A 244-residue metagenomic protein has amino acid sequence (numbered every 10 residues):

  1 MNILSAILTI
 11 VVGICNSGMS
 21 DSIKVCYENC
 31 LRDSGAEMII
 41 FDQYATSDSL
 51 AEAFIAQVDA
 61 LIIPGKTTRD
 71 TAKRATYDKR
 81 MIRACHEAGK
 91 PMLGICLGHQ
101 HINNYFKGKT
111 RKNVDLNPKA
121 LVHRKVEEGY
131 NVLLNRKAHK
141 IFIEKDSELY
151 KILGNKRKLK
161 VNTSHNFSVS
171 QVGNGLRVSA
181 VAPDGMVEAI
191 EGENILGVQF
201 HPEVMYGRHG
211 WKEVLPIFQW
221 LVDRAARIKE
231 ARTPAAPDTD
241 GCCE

Functional and structural regions predicted by a protein language model:
M1-L97, N103-R111, L116-N155, S170-G175 (+2 more regions): N-terminal beta1-alpha1 cap of cysteine-dependent amidohydrolase-like domains
T163: Short, basic/aromatic recognition patches
G175, G192-I195: Beta-strand-turn-beta hairpins that frame and shape the catalytic cleft of phosphate-ester-processing enzymes
L196-F200: Active-site-proximal beta-strand elements of phosphoester/diester hydrolases
